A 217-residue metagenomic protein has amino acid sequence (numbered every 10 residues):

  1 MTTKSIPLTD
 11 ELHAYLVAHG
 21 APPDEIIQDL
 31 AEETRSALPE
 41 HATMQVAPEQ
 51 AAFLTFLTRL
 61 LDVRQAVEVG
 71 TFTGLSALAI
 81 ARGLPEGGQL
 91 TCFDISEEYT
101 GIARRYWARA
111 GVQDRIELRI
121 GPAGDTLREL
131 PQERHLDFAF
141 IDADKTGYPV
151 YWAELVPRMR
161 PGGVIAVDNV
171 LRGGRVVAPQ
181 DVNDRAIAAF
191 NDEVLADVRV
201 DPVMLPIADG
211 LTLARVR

Functional and structural regions predicted by a protein language model:
M1-F138, K145-A166, V170-R217: A short alpha-helical cap/connector motif
